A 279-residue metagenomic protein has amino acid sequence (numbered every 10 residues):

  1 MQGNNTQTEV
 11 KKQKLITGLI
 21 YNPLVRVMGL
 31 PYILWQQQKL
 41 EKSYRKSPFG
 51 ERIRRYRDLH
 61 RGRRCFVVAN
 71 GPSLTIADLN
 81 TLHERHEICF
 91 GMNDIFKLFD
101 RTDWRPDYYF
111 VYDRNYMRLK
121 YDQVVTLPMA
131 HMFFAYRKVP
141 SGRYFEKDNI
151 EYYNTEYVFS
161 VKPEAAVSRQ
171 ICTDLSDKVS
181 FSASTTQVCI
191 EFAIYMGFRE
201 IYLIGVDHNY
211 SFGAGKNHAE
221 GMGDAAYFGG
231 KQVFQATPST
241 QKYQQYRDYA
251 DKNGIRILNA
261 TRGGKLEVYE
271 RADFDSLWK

Functional and structural regions predicted by a protein language model:
Q2-K279: Metal-ion/cofactor- or nucleotide/acyl-coenzyme-handling active-site neighborhoods
